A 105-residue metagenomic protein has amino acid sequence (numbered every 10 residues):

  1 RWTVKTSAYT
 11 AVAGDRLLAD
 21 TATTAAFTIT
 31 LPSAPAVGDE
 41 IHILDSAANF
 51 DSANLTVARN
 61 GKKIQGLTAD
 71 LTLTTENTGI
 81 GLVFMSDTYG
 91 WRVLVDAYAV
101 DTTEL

Functional and structural regions predicted by a protein language model:
R1-A58, Y89, L94-D96: Exposed extracellular interaction/assembly regions and N-terminal maturation sites
D51, A58-K62, T75-L105: Short, low-complexity N-terminal tether/leader segments at secretion or assembly junctions of large, surface-exposed
I64-G66: Surface-exposed loop/edge segments in extracytoplasmic proteins
T68-L73: Beta-strand-rich interaction surfaces with strong enrichment in secreted/lumenal proteins
